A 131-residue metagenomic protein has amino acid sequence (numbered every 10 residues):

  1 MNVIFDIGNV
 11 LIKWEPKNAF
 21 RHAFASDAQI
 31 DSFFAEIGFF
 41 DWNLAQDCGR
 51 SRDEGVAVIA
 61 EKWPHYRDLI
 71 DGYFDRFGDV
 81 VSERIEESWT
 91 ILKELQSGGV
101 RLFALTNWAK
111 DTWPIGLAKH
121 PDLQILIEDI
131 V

Functional and structural regions predicted by a protein language model:
M1-T90, S97-G98, A109-W113: N-terminal helical cap/lid subdomain that shapes the substrate entry/recognition surface in HAD-like hydrolases
G98-G99, L126: Structured helix-beta-strand junction loops
T106: Short beta-strand/turn micro-motifs composed of small residues that flank or help shape donor/cofactor-binding pockets
K110-V131: Substrate-recognition "cap/lid" segment bordering the active-site pocket of phosphatases
